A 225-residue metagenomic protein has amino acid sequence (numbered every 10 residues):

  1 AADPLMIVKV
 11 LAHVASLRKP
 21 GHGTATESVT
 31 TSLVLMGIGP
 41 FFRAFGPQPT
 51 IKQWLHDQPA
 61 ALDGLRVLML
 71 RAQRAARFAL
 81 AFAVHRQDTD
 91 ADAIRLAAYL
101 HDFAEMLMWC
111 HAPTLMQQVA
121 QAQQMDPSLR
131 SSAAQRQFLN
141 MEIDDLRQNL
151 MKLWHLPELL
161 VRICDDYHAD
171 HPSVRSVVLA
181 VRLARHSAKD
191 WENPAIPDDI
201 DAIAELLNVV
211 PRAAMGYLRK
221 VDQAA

Functional and structural regions predicted by a protein language model:
A1-T114, S131-P197, D201, E205: Conserved alpha-helical "signature site" that marks functionally important helical segments or helix/loop junctions
P113-M125: Post-HEXXH active-site segment of zinc metalloproteases
E205-P211: C-terminal accessory segments enriched in acidic
R212-A225: Polyanionic, low-complexity intrinsically disordered segments
